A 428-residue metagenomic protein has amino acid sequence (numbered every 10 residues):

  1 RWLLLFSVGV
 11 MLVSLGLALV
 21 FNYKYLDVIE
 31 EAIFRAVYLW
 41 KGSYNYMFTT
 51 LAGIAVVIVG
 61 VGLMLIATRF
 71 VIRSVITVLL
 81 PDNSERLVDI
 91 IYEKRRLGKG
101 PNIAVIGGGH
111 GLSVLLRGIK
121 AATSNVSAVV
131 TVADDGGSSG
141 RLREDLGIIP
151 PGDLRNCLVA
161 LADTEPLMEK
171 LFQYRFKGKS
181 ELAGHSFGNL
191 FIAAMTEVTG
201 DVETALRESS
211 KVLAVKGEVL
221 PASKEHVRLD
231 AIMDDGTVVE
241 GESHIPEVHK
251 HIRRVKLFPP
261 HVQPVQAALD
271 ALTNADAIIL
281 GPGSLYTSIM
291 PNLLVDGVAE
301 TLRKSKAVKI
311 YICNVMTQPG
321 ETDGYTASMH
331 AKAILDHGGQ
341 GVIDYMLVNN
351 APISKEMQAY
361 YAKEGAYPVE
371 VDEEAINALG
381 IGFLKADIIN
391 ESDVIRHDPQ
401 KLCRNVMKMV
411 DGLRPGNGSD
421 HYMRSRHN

Functional and structural regions predicted by a protein language model:
R1, G324-N428: C-terminal functional extensions of proteins
R1-N83, K99, T131-H249, N405-M407 (+2 more regions): Electropositive, gly/pro-rich neighborhoods at or near active sites that engage anionic ligands
E85-G100, Q263-L269: A short, basic/flexible loop-to-alpha-helix module at the beginning of a structural domain
H110-L116, P282, T287-L294: Short glycine/serine/threonine-rich phosphate/pyrophosphate-binding segments that cradle anionic phosphate groups
S124, S305-K309, I343, I381: A short helix->loop->beta-strand "cap" motif at the edges of active sites that frequently abuts
A133-S139, T287, K309-Y311, M316-G320: Short gly/pro/ser/thr-enriched loop/turn and capping motifs at secondary-structure boundaries
P221, E225-S284: Active-site gating loop/helix substructures
N292-A299, Y325-H330: Charged helix-capping and loop-helix junction motifs
